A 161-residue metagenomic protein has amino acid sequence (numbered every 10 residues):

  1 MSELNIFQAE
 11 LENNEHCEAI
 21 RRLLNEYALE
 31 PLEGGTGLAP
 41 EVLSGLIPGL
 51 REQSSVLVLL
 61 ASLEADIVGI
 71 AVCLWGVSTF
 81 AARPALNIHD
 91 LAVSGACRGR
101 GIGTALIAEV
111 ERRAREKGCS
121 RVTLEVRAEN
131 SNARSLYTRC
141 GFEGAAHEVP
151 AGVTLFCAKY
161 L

Functional and structural regions predicted by a protein language model:
E3-E10, L23, G118-L161: C-terminal "cap" of GNAT-fold acetyltransferases
L4-R83, H89, I107, R113 (+2 more regions): Acetyl-CoA-dependent GNAT
G76-S78, A96, E129-S131: Short coil/turn motifs at secondary-structure junctions
P84, R100, K117-S120: Short coil/turn segments at alpha/beta junctions that flank glycine-rich nucleotide-binding fingerprints
H89-L91, C140: Structural detector for helix-capping/boundary residues
L91-R98: A short, internal acetyl-CoA/4′-phosphopantetheine-binding micro-motif in the GNAT/acyltransferase core
S94, A105-R121: Conserved acyl-CoA
G99-R112, S135-R139: Conserved acetyl-CoA-binding loop-helix of GNAT-fold acetyltransferases
